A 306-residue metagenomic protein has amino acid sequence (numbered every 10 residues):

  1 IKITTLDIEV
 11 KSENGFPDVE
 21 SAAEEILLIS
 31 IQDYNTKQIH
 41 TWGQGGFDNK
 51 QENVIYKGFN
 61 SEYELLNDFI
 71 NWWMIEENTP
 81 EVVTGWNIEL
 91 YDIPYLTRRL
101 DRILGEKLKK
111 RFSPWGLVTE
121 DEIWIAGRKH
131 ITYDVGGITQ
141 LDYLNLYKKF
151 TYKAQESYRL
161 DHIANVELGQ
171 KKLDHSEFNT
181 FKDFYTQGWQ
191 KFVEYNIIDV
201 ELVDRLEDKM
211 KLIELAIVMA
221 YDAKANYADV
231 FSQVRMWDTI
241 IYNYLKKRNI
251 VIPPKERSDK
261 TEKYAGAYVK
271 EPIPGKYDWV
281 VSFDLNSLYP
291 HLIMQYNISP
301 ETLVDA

Functional and structural regions predicted by a protein language model:
I1-N14, F112-Y133, Y242-D259: Extended, Lys/Arg-enriched charged tracts that mediate electrostatic binding to polyanionic substrates
I1-N78, V82: Conserved RNase H-like, two-metal-ion catalytic cores of nucleic-acid enzymes
E13-F16, H40, I93-P94, K149-T151 (+6 more regions): Short helix/loop capping segments that flank catalytic or ligand/cofactor-binding pockets
E20-A23, P94-K107, A220-Y221, Q295-T302: Short secondary-structure boundary/capping segments
Q38-T41, N49-Y56, N60, I93 (+2 more regions): Active-site-proximal helix-loop-helix substrate-binding element of RNase H-like nuclease domains
T79-I88, M219: Short glycine-rich phosphate-binding loop at a beta-alpha junction
N179-E301, D305: Common nucleic-acid-contacting/processivity interface regions adjacent to the catalytic cores of nucleic-acid enzymes
